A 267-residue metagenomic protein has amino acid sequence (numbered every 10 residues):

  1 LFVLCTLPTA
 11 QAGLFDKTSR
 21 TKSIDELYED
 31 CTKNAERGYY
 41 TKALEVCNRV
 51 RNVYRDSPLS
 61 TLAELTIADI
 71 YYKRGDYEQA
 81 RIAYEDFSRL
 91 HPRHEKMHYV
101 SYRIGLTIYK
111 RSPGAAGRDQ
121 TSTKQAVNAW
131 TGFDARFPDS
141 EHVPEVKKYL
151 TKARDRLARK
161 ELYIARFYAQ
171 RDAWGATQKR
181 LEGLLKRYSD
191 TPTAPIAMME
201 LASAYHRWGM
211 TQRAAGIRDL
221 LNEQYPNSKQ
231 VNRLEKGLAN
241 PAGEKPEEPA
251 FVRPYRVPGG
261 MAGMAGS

Functional and structural regions predicted by a protein language model:
L1-T6: Bacterial N-terminal signal peptides
T9-S267: Acidic, polar-rich low-complexity tracts and alpha-helical solenoid repeat scaffolds
